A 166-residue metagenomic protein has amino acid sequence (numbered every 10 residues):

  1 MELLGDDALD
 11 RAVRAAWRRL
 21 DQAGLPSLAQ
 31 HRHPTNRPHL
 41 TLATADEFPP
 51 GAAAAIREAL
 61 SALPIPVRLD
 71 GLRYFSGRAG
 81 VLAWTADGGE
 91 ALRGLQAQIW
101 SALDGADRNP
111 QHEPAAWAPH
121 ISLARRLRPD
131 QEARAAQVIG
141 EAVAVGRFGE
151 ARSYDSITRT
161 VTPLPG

Functional and structural regions predicted by a protein language model:
M1, V67-L69, W84, A151-S153 (+1 more regions): Generic structural hydrophobic/aromatic packing signal, biased to beta-strands
M1-V67, E90-R147, P163-G166: Basic, often amphipathic N-terminal segments
H39, S76-A79: Short strand-loop-strand
T44, T85, D155: Pocket-edge structural micro-motifs
A45, L72, D87: Histidine- and/or cysteine-centered catalytic micro-motif in compact active-site loops
R73-G77, G149-P163: Glycine-rich beta-strand-turn "strand-cap" elements at beta-sheet edges
R78-A86, A115: Charge-rich, low-complexity N-terminal segments
